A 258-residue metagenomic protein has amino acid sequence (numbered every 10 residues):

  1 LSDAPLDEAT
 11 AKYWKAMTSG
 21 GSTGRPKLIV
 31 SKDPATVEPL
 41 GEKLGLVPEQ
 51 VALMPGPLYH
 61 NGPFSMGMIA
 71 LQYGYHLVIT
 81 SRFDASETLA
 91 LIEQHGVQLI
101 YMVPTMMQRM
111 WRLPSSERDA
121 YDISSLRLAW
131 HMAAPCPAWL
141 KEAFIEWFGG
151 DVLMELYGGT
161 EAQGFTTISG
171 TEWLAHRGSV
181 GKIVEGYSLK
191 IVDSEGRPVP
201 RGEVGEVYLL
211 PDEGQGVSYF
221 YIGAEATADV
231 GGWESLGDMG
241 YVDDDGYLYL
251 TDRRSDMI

Functional and structural regions predicted by a protein language model:
L1, K27-V30, H76-R82, M154: Short beta-strand->loop structural element characteristic of the AMP-binding/adenylate-forming
L6-D7, A11-T36: Conserved AMP-binding A3 loop
K12, Q50-V51, R127-L128, E206: Residues that mark the start of a beta-strand
M17, Q72, Q98-Y101, S115-H176 (+2 more regions): Gly/Ser/Thr-rich phosphate-binding loop
P26-S31, V37-K43, A52, L89-L91 (+8 more regions): Adenylate-forming
P34-V51, Y59-L99, L113: Conserved AMP-binding/adenylation subdomain of ANL enzymes
P135, A175-G223: Adenylate-forming AMP-binding core of the ANL superfamily, especially NRPS adenylation
P200-G202, Y208-I258: Conserved ATP-binding/catalytic segment of the ANL
